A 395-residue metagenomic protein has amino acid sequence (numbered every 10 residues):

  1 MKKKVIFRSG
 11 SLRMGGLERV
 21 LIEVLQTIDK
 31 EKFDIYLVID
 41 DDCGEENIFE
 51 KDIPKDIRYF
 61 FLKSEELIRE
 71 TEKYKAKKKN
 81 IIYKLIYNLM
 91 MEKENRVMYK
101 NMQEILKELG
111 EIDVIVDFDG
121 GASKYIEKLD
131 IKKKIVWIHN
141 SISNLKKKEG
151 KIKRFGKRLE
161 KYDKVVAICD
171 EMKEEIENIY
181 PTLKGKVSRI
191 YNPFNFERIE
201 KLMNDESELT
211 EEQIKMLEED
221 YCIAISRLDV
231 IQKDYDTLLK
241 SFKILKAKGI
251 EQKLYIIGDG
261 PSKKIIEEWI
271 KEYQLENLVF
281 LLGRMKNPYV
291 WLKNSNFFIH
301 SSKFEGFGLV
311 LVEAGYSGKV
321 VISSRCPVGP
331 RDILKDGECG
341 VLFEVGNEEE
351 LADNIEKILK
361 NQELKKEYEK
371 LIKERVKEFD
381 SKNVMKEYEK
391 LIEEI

Functional and structural regions predicted by a protein language model:
F7-M14, T27, E31-L89, M172 (+2 more regions): N-terminal strand-loop element at the rim of the active site of nucleotide-sugar-dependent glycosyltransferases
G15-E23, D220, A224-I244, P261-E267 (+1 more regions): A conserved mid-protein helix/loop that constitutes part of the nucleotide-sugar donor-binding site
K124-I126, Y162-V187, F194: A short, active-site helix/loop in glycosyltransferases that binds the activated sugar's phosphate group
K146-K148, E174-N178, K186, P193-L217: Acidic anion/phosphate-binding donor-loop and adjacent secondary structure in glycosyltransferase catalytic cores
R284, K303: Aromatic "clamp/platform" in nucleotide-sugar-dependent glycosyltransferases that forms part of the donor/acceptor
V320-S324: Short hydrophobic beta-strand element within catalytic cores of glycosyltransferases and related nucleotide-activated
K335-G337, V341-E348, K357-E363: Conserved acidic donor-binding segment of nucleotide-sugar-dependent glycosyltransferases
E350, K357, L364-S381, K386-K390: A short, well-ordered alpha-helix in the C-terminal region of glycosyltransferases
